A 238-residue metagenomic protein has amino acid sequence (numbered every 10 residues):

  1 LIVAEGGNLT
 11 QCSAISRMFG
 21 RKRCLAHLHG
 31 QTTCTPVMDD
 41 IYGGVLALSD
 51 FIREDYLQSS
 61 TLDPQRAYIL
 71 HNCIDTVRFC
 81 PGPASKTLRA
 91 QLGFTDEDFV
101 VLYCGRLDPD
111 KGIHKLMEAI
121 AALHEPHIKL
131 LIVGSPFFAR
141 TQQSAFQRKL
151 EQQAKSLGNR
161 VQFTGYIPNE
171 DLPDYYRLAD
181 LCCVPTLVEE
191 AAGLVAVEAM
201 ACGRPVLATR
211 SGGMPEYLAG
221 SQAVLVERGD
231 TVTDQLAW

Functional and structural regions predicted by a protein language model:
A4-L9, L28: Short His-centered aromatic/hydrophobic patch
F51, C73: Carbohydrate-associated surface elements
C80-F94, R148: A short helix/loop element that forms part of the nucleotide-sugar donor recognition site in Leloir-type
T95-K111, M117-I120, L131-V133: Conserved donor-binding/catalytic core segment of Leloir-type glycosyltransferases
S144-Y166: Nucleotide-activated donor-binding/catalytic signature segment of Leloir-type glycosyltransferases, i.e., the conserved
Y166, D174-A179: Short alpha-helical donor nucleotide-sugar binding micro-motif in glycosyltransferases
P205-A208: Short hydrophobic beta-strand element within catalytic cores of glycosyltransferases and related nucleotide-activated
P215-W238: Change "using UDP/GDP/dTDP sugars" to "using nucleotide sugars
